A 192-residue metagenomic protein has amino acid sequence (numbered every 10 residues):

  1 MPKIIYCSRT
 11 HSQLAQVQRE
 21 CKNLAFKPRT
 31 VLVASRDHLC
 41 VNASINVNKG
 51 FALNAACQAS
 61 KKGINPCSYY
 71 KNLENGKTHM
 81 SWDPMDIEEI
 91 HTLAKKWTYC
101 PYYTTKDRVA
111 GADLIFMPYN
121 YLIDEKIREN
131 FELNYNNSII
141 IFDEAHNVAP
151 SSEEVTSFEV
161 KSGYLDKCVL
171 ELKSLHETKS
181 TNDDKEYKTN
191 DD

Functional and structural regions predicted by a protein language model:
M1-I115, N120-I123, L170-D191: A substrate-engagement module of RecA-like helicase motors
S8-H11, A15, Y119, N134-Y135 (+2 more regions): Conserved structured core elements
A15-V17, V41-A43, D124-I127, F131 (+2 more regions): Short helix/loop capping segments that flank catalytic or ligand/cofactor-binding pockets
D107-V109, E132-Y135: Conserved catalytic network of the ASCE P-loop NTPase/AAA+ motor domain
N120, K126, A145: Anionic group-transfer/hydrolysis microenvironments
Y135-D166: SF2 helicase catalytic motif II
